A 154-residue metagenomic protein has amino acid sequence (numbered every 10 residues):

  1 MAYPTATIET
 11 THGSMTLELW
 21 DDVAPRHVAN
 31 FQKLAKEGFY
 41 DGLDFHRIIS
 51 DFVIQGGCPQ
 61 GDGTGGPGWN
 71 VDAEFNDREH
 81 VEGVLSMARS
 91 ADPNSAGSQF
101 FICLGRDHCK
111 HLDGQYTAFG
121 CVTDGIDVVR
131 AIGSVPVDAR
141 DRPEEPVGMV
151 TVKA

Functional and structural regions predicted by a protein language model:
M1-A154: Cyclophilin-like peptidyl-prolyl cis-trans isomerases
